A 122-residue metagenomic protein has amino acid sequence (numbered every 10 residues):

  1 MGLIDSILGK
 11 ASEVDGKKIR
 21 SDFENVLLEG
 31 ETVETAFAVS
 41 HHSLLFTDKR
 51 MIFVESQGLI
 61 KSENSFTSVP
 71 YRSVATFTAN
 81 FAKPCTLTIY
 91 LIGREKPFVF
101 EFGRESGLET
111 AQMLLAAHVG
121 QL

Functional and structural regions predicted by a protein language model:
G2-E24, A36-F37, Q57-L122: Acidic, Ser/Thr- and proline-rich intrinsically disordered linker/docking segments of eukaryotic scaffolds
D15, E31, F53-E55: Solvent-exposed, well-ordered amphipathic alpha-helical segments that flank/support binding or catalytic loops
V26-G30: Glycine-centered loop/turn motifs
T35-L59: Conserved beta-hairpin
